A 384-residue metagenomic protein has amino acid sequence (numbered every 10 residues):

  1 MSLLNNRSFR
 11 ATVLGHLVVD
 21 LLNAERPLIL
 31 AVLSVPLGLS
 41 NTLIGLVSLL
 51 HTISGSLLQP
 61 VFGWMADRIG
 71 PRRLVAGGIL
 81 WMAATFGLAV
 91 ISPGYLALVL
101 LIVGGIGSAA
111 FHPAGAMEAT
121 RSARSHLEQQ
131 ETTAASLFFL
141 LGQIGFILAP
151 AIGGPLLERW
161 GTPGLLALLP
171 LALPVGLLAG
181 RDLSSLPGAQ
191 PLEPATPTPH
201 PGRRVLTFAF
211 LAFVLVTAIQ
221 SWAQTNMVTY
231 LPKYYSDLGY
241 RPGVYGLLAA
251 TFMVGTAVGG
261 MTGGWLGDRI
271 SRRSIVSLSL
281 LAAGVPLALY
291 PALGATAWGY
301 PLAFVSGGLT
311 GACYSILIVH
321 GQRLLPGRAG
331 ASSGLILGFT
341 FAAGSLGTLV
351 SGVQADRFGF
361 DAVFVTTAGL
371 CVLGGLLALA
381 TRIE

Functional and structural regions predicted by a protein language model:
A24, T52-P60, F146-I147, M253-M261 (+1 more regions): Residue-level signature of mid-helix packing/kink "hotspots" within the transmembrane helices of 12-pass Major
R26-P27, F208-A250, A257: Extracytoplasmic gate region of multi-pass secondary transporters
L57-G94, I270: Conserved MFS/SLC helix-loop-helix module at the cytosolic interface between two early adjacent transmembrane helices
L58-G70, L157, G259-S271, A355-D356: Helix-to-loop junctions at the C-terminal end of transmembrane segments in multipass secondary transporters
R73-G87, S274-L289, A368: Structural signature of the two symmetry-related core transmembrane helices
G94, L137-S184: Helix-loop-helix hairpin linking two adjacent transmembrane segments in secondary transporters
L100-L140: Cytoplasmic helix-loop-helix junction between adjacent transmembrane helices in 12-TM secondary transporters
I270-L317: C-terminal transmembrane helical hairpin of 12-TM major facilitator-type secondary transporters
